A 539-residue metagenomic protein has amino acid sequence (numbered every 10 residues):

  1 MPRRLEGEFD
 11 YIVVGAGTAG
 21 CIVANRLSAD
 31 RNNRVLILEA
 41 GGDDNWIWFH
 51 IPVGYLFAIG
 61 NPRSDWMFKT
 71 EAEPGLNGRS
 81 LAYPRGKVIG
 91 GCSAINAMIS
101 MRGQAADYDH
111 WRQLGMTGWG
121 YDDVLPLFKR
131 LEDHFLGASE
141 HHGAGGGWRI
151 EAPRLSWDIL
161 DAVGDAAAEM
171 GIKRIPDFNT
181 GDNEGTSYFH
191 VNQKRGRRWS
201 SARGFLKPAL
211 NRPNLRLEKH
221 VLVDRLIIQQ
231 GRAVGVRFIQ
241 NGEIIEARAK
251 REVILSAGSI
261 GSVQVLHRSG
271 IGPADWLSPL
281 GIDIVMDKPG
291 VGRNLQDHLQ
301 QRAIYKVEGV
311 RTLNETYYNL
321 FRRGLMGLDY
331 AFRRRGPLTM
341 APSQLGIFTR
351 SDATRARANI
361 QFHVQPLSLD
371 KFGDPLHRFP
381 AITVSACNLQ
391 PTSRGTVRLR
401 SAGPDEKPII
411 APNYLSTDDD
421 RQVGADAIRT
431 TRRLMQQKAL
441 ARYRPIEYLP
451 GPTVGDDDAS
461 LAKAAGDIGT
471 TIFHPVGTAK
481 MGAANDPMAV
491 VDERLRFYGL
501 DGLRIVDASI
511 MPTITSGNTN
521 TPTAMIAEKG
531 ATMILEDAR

Functional and structural regions predicted by a protein language model:
M1-R539: N-terminal redox-cofactor-binding region of secreted/periplasmic oxidoreductases
